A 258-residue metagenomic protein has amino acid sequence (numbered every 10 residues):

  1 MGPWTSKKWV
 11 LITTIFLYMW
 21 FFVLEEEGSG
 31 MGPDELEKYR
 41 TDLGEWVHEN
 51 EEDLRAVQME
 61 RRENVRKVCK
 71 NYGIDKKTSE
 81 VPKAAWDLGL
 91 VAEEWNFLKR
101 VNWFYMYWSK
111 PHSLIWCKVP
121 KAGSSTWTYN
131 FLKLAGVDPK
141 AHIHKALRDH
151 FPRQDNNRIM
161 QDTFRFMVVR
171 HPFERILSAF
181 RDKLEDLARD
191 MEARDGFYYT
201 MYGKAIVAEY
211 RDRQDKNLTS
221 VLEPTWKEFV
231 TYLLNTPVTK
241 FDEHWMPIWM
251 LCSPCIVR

Functional and structural regions predicted by a protein language model:
G2-R258: Membrane-interface amphipathic segments in extracytoplasmic regions
